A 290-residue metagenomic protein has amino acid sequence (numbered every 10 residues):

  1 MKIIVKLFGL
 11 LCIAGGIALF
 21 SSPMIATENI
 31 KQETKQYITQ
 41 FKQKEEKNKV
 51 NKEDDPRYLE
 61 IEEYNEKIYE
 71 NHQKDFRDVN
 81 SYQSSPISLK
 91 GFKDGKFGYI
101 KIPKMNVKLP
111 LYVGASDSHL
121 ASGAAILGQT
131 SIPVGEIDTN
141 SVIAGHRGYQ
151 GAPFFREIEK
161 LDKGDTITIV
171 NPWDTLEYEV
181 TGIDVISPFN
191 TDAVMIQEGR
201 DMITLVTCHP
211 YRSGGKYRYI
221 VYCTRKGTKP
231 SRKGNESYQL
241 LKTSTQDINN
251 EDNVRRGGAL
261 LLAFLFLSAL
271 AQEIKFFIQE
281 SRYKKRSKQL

Functional and structural regions predicted by a protein language model:
K2-N250, K275-Q279: Solvent-exposed, non-transmembrane regions of membrane-associated and secreted proteins
L240-L290: C-terminal single-pass membrane-anchor helix
